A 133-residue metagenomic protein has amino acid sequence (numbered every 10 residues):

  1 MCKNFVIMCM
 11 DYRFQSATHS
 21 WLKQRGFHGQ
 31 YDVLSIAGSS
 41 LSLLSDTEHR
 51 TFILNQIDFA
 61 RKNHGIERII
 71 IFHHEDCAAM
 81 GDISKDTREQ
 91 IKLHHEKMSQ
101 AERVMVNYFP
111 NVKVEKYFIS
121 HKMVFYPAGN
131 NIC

Functional and structural regions predicted by a protein language model:
M1-N4, C9-T18, A37-T51, R61-E67 (+1 more regions): Divalent-metal-activated hydrolytic enzyme cores
H19-R25: Short Gly/aromatic-enriched secondary-structure transition segments
R25-H28, N63-H64: Short glycine/proline-enriched loop/turn "hinge" motifs that connect secondary-structure elements and lie
Y31-L34: Short, contiguous, well-structured surface segments enriched in hydrophobic/aromatic residues
R68-H74: Acidic beta-strand-to-loop metal/phosphate-binding motif
